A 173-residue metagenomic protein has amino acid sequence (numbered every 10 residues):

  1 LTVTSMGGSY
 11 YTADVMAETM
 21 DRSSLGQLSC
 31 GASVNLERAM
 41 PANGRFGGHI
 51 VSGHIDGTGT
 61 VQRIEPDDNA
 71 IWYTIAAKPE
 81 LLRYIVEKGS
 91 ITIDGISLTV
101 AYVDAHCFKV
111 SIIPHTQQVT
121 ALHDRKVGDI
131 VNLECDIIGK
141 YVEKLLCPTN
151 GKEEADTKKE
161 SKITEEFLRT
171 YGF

Functional and structural regions predicted by a protein language model:
T2-F173: Conserved loop->alpha-helix
